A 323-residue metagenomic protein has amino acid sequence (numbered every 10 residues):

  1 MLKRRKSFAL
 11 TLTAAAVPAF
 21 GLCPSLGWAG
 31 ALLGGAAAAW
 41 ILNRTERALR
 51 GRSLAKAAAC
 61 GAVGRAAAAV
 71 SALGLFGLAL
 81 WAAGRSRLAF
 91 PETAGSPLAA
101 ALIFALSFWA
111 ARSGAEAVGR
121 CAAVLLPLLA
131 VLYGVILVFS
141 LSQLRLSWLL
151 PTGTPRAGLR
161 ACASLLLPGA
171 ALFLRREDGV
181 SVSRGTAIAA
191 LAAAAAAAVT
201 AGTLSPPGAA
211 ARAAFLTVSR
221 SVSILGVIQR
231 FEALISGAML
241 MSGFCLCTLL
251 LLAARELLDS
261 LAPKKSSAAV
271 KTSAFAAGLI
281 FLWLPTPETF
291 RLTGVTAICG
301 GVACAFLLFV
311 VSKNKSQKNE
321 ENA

Functional and structural regions predicted by a protein language model:
K3-G21, G30-L42, A68-S71, A99-L106 (+4 more regions): Hydrophobic, membrane-embedded alpha-helices of multi-pass small-molecule transporters
K3-K6, L73-G84, P127-T152, A201 (+1 more regions): Hydrophobic alpha-helical segments and their helix-loop junctions in multi-pass secondary transporters
V17-A100, F104-A105, C304: Membrane helical hairpin/interfacial module
S25, A262-A268, I280-C299: Extracellular/periplasmic helix-loop-helix junctions in multi-pass membrane proteins
E46, R85-L88, I103-L125, R176-V180 (+2 more regions): Membrane-water interface regions at transmembrane-helix termini and the short interhelical loops of multi-pass membrane
G61-A68, A72, L125-S140, I188-A198 (+2 more regions): Small-residue-rich segments of transmembrane alpha-helices in multi-pass membrane proteins, especially helix faces
L78, A82-R85, P97-L98, A110-S140 (+1 more regions): Membrane-interface loop-to-helix entry segments
L204-E232: Membrane-interface interhelical connector segments
